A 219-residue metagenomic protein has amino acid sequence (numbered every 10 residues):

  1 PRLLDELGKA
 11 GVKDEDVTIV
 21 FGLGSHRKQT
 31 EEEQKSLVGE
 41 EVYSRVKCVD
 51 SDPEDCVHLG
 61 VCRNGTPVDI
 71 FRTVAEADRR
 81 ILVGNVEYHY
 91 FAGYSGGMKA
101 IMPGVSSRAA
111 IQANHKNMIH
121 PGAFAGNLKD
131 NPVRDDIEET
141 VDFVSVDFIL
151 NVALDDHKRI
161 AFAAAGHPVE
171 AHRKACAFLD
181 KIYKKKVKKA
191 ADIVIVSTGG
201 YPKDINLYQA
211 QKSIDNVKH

Functional and structural regions predicted by a protein language model:
P1-V12, K212-H219: Histidine-anchored nucleotide/phosphate-binding helix
R2-K9, Q34-E41, G96-R108: A glycine- and small-aliphatic-rich helix-loop capping segment at beta-alpha/alpha-beta transitions that lines
K13-D16, S44: Short acidic capping loops at alpha-helix termini that bridge into adjacent secondary structure
E15-S25, N151, H219: Short internal beta-strands
I19-F21, L82, V196: Structural beta-sheet core signal
Q29-S95: An acidic, phosphate/nucleotide-engaging active-site surface
F91-G97, D204-Q209: Glycine/threonine-rich flexible loop motifs
M102-H219: Extended, low-polarity segments enriched in aliphatic/aromatic residues
